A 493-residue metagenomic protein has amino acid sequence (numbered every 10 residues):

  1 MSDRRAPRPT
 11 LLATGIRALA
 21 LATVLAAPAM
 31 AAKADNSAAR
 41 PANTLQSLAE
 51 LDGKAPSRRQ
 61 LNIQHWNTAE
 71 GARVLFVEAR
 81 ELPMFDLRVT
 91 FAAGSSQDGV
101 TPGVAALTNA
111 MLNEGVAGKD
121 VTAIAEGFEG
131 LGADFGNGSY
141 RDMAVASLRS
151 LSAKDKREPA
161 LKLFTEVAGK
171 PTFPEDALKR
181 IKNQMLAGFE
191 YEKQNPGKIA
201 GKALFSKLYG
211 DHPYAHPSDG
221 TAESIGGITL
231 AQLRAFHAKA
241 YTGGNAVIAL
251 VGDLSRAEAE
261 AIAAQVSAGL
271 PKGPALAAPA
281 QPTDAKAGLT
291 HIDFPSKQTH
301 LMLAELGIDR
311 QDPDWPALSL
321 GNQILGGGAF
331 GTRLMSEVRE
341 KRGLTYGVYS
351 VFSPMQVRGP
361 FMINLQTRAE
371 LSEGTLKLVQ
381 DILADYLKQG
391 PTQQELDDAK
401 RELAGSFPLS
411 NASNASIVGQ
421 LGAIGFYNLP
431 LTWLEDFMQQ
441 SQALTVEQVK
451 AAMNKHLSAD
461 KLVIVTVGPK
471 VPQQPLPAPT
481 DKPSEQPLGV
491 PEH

Functional and structural regions predicted by a protein language model:
R4-M30: Gram-negative bacterial Sec-dependent N-terminal signal peptides
M30-D134, S147, S152, E158 (+3 more regions): His/Glu-rich zincin catalytic helix
P41-Q64, S206-A246, L276-P282, F407 (+1 more regions): Histidine-acidic residue clusters that define the catalytic metal-binding segment of zinc metallopeptidase domains
V77, L82-L112, V121-A168, K182 (+9 more regions): M16 family metallopeptidases and their MPP-like homologs
G115-G118, A168-D176: Short, polar/flexible loop-turn hinges at active-site or ligand-entry regions and domain interfaces
A125, K179, G226, R234 (+4 more regions): Generic structural signal for individual residues within well-ordered alpha-helical segments across diverse proteins
A177-Q184, P279-P282: Short, surface-exposed recognition loops or helix-turn segments adjacent to catalytic cores
F189: N-terminal glycine-/lysine-enriched basic segments
